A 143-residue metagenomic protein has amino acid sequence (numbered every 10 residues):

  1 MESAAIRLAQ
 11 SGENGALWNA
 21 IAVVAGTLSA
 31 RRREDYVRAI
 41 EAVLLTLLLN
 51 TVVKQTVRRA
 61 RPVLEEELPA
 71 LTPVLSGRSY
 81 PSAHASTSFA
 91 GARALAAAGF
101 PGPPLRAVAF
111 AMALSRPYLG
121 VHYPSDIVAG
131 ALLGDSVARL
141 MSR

Functional and structural regions predicted by a protein language model:
M1-N19, E34, N50-G77: N-terminal transmembrane-helix/juxtamembrane module of multi-pass inner/ER membrane proteins
S3-R7, R32, Y36, I40 (+2 more regions): Hydrophobic, aromatic-rich alpha-helical transmembrane segments and their membrane-interface anchor motifs
E13-A22, H84-A92: Core segments of transmembrane alpha-helices that mediate helix-helix packing or line hydrophobic substrate/ligand
A25-E34, T51-V57, S115-H122, A138-R143: Short hydrophobic alpha-helical membrane-entry/anchor segments
A25-L48, F100: Interfacial segments of alpha-helical transmembrane regions
E41-T46, N50, G130, G134 (+1 more regions): Alpha-helical transmembrane segments in multi-pass membrane proteins
E66-R143: Membrane-embedded catalytic cores of phosphoryl/pyrophosphoryl-handling enzymes
